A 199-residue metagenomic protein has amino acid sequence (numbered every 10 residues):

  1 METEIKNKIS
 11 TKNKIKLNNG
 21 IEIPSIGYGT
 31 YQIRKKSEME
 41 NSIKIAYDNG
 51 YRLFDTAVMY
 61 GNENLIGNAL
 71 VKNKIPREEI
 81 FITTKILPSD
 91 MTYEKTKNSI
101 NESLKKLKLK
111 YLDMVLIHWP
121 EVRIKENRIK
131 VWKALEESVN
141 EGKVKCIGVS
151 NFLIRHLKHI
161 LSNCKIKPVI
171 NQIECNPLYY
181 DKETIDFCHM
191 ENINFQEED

Functional and structural regions predicted by a protein language model:
M1-I80, A134: N-terminal binding-site loop/beta-alpha segment at the start of enzyme catalytic domains that lines or forms
I26-S37, K85-E94, R123-E126: Active-site mouth loops of central-metabolism enzymes
Y28, F54, I66, I82 (+7 more regions): Conserved, mostly hydrophobic/aromatic
R34-Y47, T92-L107, R128, R155-H159 (+1 more regions): Short, acidic/polar
Y51, L109-L112, V144, P168: A structural motif
R77-D90, Y111-P120: A short, structured active-site edge motif that brings together acidic residues
T96-I117, E137-E141, I193: CE4/NodB-like, metal-dependent polysaccharide N-deacetylase domain that modifies extracellular/periplasmic N-acetylated
P120-D199: Beta/alpha (TIM)-barrel catalytic core signal, keyed to glycine-rich beta->alpha loops juxtaposed to Asp/Glu that bind
